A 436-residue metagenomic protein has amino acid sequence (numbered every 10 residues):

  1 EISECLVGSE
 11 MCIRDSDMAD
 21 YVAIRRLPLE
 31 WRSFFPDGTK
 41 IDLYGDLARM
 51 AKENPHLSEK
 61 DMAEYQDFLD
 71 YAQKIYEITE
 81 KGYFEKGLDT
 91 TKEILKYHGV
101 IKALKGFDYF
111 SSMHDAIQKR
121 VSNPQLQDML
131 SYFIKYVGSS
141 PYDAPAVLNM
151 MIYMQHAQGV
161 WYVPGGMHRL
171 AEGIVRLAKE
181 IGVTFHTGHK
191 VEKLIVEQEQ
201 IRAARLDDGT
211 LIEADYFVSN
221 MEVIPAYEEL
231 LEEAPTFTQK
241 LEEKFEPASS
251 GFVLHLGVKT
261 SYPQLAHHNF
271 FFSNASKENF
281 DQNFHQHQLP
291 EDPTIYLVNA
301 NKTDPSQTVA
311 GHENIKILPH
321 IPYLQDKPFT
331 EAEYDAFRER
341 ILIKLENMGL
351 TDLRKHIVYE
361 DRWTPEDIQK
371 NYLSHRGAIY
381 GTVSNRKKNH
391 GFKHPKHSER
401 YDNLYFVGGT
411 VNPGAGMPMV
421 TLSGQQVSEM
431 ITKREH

Functional and structural regions predicted by a protein language model:
E1-I13: Single conserved hydrophobic/aromatic residue that forms the stacking wall/gate of nucleotide- or nucleobase-binding
R14-W31, K60-D67, V121-M129, P263-L265: A short alpha-helix-loop-beta-strand transition element characteristic of N-terminal alpha/beta dinucleotide-binding
P36-A144: Rossmann-like flavin
N123-V137, P290-Y296, T351-P413: A glycine-rich dinucleotide-binding beta-alpha-beta segment and adjacent secondary-structure elements that constitute
M150-I201, R205: Helical element adjacent to the flavin cofactor pocket in flavoenzyme catalytic cores
K190-T308: Mid-domain catalytic core of redox enzymes that form a hydrophobic substrate pocket/lid adjacent to a catalytic redox
K259-I368: C-terminal segments that line or cap access tunnels to active or ligand-binding sites in enzymes and enzyme-associated
G409-T432: A conserved FAD-binding loop/helix module that cradles the flavin
